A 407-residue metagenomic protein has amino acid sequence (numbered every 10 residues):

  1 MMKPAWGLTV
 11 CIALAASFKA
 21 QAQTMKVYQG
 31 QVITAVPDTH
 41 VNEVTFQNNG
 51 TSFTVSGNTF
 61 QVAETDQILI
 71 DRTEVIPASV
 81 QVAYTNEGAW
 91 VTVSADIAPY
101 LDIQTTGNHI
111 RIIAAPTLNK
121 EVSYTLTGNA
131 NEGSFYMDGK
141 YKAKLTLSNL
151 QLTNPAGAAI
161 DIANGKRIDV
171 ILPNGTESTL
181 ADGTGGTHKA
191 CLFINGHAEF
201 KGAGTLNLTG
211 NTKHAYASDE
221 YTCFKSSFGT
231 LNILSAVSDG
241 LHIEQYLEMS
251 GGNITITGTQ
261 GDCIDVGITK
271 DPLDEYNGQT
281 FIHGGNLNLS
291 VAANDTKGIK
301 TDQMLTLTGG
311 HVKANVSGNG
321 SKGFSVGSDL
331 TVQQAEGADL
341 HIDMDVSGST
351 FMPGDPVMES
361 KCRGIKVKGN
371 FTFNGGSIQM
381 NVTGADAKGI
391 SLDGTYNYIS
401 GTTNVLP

Functional and structural regions predicted by a protein language model:
M1-T24: Bacterial Sec-dependent N-terminal signal peptides
Q23-V27, G50-V55: Short polybasic amphipathic segments
Q23-V41: Short N-terminal segments immediately surrounding and downstream of signal-peptide cleavage
G30-Q31, G57, N149: Residue-level detection of beta-strand-connecting loop/turn positions
I33-A35, T59, Q67, S134 (+1 more regions): Well-ordered beta-strand positions in beta-sheet-rich domains
P37-F46, V62-T73: Structured surface patches comprising rigid loops and adjacent beta-strands/short helices at the edges of well-ordered
T45, T51-T54, N58-Q61: Extracellular low-complexity Ser/Thr/Asn/Gly-rich intrinsically disordered segments
E74-P407: A composition-driven surface/loop motif
